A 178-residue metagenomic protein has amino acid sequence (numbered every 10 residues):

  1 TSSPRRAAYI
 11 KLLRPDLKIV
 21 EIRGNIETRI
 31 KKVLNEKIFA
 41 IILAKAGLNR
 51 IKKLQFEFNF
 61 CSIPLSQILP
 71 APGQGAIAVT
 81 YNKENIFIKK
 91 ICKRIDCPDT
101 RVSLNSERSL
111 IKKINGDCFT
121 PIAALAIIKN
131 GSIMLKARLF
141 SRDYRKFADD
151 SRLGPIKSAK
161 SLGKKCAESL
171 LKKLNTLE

Functional and structural regions predicted by a protein language model:
T1-S2: Short loop->beta-strand "edge-of-pocket" segments that line small-molecule binding or catalytic clefts across diverse
A7, L12-E178: Small-molecule-sensing regulatory modules
